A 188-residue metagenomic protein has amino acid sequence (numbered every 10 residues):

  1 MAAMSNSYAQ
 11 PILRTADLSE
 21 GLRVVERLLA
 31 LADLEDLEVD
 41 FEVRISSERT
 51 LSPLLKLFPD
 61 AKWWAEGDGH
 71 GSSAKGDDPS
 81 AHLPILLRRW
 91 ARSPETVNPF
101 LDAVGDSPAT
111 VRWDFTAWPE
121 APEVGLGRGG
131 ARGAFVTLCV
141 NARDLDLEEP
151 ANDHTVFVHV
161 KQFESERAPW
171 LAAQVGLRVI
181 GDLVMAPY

Functional and structural regions predicted by a protein language model:
M1-Y188: Structured alpha/beta or helical-core interaction and ligand-binding surfaces enriched in interleaved
